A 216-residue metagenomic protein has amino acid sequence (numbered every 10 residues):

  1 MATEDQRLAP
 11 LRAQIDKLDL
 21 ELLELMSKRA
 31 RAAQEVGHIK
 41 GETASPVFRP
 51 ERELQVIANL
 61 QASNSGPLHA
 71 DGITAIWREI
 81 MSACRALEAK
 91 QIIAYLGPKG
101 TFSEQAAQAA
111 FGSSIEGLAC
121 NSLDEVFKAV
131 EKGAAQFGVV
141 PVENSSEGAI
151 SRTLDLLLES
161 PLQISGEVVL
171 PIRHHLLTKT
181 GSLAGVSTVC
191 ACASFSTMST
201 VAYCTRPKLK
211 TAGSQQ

Functional and structural regions predicted by a protein language model:
M1-Q216: Domain-level signature for soluble enzymes in the chorismate/prephenate branch of the shikimate pathway
